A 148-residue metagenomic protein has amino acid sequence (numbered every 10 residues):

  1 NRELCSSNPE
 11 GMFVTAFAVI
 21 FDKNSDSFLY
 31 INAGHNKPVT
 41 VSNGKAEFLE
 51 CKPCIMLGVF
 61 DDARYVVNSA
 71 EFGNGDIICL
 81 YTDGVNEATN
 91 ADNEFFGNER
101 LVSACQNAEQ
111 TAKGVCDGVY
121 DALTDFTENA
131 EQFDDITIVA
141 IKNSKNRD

Functional and structural regions predicted by a protein language model:
N1-D148: Conserved subregion of the PPM/PP2C metallophosphatase catalytic domain
